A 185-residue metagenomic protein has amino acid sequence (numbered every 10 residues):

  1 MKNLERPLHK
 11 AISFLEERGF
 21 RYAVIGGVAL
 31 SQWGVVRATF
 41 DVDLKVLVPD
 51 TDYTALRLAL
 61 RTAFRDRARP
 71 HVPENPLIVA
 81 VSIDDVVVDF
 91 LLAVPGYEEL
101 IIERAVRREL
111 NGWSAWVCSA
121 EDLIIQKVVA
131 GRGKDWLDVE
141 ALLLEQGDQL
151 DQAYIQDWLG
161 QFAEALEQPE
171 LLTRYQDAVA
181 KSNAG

Functional and structural regions predicted by a protein language model:
M1-G185: Compositionally biased terminal segments of proteins
